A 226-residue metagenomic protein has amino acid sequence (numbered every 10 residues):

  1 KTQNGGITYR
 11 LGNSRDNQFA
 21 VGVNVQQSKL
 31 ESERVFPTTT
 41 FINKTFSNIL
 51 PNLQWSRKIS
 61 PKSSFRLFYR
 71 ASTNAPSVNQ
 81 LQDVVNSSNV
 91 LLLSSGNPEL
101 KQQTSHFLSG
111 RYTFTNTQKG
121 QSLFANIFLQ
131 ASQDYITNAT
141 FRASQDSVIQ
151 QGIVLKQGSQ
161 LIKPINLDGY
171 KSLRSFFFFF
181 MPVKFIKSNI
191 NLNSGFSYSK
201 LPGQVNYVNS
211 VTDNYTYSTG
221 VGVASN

Functional and structural regions predicted by a protein language model:
K1-N226: Exposed, low-structure sequence patches enriched in small/polar residues
